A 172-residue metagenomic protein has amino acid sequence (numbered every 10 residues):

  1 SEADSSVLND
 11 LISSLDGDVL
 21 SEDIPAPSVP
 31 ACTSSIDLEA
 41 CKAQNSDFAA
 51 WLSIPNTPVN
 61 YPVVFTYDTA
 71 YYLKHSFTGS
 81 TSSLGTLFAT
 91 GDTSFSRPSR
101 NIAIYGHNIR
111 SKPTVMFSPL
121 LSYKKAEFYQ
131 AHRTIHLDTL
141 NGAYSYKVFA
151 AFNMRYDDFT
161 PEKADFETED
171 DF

Functional and structural regions predicted by a protein language model:
S1-F172: Solvent-exposed, non-transmembrane regions of membrane-associated and secreted proteins
